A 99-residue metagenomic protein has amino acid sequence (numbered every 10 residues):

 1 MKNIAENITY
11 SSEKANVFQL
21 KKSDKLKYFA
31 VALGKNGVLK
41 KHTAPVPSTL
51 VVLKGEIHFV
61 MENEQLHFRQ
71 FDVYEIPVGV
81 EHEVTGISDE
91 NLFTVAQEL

Functional and structural regions predicted by a protein language model:
M1-K25, V60: A short, N-terminal "cap"/entry segment at the start of jelly-roll beta-barrel domains of the cupin/DSBH fold
D24, P45, M61, G86-S88: A generic beta-sheet turn/junction motif
K25-L26, K35-N36, E56, L99: Short, charged/polar surface micro-motifs in flexible loops or helix N-caps
K27-A44, V78: Conserved short histidine dyad/triad with adjacent acidic residue
A30, T49, E64-H67: Short, surface-exposed secondary-structure edge patches
A32-G34, P45-H58: Short, conserved beta-strand element in jelly-roll/cupin
N63-V78: Short acidic-glycine-tyrosine-enriched beta hairpin
V78-L99: Ligand-binding loop in jelly-roll beta-barrel domains
